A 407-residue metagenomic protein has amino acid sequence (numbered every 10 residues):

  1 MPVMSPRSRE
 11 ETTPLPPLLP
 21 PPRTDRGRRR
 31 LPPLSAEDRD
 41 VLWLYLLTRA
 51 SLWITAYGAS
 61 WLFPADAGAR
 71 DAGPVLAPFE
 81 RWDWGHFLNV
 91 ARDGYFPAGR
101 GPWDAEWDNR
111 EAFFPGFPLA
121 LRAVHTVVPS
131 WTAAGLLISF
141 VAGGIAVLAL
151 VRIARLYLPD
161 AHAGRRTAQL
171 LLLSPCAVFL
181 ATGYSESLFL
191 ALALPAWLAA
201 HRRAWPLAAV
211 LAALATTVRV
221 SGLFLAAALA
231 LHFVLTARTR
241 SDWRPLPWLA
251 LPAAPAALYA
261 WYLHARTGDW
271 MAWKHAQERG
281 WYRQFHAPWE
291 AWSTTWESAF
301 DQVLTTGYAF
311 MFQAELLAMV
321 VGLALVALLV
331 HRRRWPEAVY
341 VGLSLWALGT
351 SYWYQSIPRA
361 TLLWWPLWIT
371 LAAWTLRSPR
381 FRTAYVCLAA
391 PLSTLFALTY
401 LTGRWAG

Functional and structural regions predicted by a protein language model:
S51-A65, A226-G322, P336-V341: Membrane-lumen/periplasm interface segments of specific transmembrane helices in polyprenyl phosphate-linked
R81-P97, D104-V128, P288-E297: Short hydrophobic/aromatic helix or loop-helix immediately within or flanking a transmembrane segment in polytopic
A105-E106, E111, P115, L119 (+2 more regions): Loop-to-helix entry region of an early transmembrane alpha helix in multi-pass inner-membrane enzymes
A123, L137-L158, A324-L325: Transmembrane-helix motifs of polytopic, lipid-linked glycan transferases
S130-A134, L150-L173, W335-V339: Transmembrane-helix signature of polytopic, membrane-embedded enzymes that assemble or transfer cell-envelope glycans
L172, F179, A193-L198, P206-F233 (+2 more regions): Membrane-interface alpha helices of multi-pass inner-membrane proteins
T182-L188, I357: Short acidic/glycine- and proline-prone juxtamembrane loop motifs at membrane-interface regions of multi-pass membrane
A250-A253, R377-G407: Signature aromatic-anchored transmembrane alpha helix within multi-pass, membrane-resident enzymes that catalyze glycan
